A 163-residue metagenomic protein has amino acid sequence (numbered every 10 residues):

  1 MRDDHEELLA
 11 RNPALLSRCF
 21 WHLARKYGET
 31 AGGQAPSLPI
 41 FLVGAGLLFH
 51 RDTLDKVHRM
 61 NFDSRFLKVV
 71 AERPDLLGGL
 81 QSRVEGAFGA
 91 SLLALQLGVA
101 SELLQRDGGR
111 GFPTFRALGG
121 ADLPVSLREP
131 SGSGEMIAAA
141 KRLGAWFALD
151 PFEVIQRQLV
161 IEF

Functional and structural regions predicted by a protein language model:
M1-H50: Long, hydrophobic N-terminal alpha-helical segment
P36-P74: A glycine-rich, hydrophobic loop/mini-helix early in the fold
L67-S91: Helix-adjacent hinge/juxtasegments
L92-L104: Basic amphipathic alpha-helical segments that dock to polyanions
D107-G108: Beta-hairpin "wing" of winged helix-turn-helix
G111-A117: Minor-groove-contacting beta-hairpin "wing" of winged helix-turn-helix DNA-binding domains
A121-F163: Glycine-rich, aromatic-bearing surface loops/beta-hairpins
